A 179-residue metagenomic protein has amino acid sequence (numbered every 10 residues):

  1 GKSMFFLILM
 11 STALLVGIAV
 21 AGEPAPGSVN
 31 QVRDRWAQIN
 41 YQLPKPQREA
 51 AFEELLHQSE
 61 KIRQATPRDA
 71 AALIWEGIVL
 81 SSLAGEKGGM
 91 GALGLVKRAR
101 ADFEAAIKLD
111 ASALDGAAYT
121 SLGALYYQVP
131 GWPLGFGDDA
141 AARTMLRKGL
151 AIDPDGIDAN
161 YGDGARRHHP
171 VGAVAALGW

Functional and structural regions predicted by a protein language model:
A21-Q58: N-terminal leader/linker segments that initiate helical-solenoid repeat arrays
V32, A37-P44, S82-G91, L114 (+3 more regions): Short coil/turn linking the two alpha-helices of tandem helical-hairpin repeats
K45-Q58, A92-R100, G135-A140: Helix-turn-helix repeat elements of alpha-solenoid scaffolds
H57, K61-Q64, I107-K108, R147-A151: Conserved structural position within tetratricopeptide repeats
P67, A111-A113, P154: Short coil turns that delineate tetratricopeptide repeat
A72, G116-A118, A159: TPR alpha-solenoid repeat register
A105, A111-D139, R147: Alpha-helical adaptor scaffolds
